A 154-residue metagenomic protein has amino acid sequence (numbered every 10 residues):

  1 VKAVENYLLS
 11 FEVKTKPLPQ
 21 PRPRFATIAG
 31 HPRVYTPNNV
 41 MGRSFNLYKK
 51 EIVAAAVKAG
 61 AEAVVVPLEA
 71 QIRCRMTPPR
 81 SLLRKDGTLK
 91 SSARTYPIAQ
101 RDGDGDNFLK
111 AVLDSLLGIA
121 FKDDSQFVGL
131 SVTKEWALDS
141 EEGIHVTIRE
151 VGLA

Functional and structural regions predicted by a protein language model:
V1-A154: Acidic, proline/glycine-enriched N-terminal capping motif
